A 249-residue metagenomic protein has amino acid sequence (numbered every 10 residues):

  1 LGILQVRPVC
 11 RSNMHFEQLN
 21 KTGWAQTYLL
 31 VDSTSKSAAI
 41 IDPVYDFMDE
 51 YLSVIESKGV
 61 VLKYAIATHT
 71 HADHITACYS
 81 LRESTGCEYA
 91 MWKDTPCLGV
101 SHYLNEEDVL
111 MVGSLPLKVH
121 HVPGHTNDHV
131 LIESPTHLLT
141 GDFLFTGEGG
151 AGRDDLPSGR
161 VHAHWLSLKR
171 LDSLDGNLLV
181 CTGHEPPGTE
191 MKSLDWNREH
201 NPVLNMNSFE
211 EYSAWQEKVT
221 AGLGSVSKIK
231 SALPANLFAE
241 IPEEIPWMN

Functional and structural regions predicted by a protein language model:
G2, P8-L62, C97-T182: Catalytic core of the metallo-beta-lactamase
Y45-A90: Active-site metal-binding motif and surrounding structural segment of the metallo-beta-lactamase
H71, I75, N127, L144 (+1 more regions): Active-site His/Glu-centered metal-binding helix of metallohydrolases
M91-C97: Short, polar loop motifs at secondary-structure junctions
D94, V112-K118, T140, L144-F145 (+1 more regions): Short secondary-structure transition/capping segments
L166-L179, G183-N249: Accessory terminal helices/loops
